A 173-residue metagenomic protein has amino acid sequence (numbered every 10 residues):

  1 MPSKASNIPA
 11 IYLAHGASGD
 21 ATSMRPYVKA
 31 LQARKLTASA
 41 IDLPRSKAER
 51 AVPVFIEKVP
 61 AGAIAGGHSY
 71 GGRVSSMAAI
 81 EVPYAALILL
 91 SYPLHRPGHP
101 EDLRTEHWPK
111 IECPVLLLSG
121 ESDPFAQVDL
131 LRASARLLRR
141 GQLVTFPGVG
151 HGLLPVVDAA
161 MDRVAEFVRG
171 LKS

Functional and structural regions predicted by a protein language model:
P2-I64, H68-A79, R104-E106: Serine-hydrolase catalytic machinery in alpha/beta-hydrolase-like enzymes
Y12-G16, S91, S119: The conserved beta1-alpha1 loop
T22, P124-L130: Conserved alpha/beta-hydrolase "acid-adjacent" motif
S39, R136-G152: Catalytic histidine neighborhood in serine/cysteine hydrolases with alpha/beta-hydrolase-type architecture
P83-G98: A conserved short beta-strand
K110-E112, L117-S119, D123: Short beta-strand/loop motif that positions the catalytic acidic residue of the alpha/beta-hydrolase fold
E121-A126, H151-G152: Acidic catalytic loop of the alpha/beta-hydrolase fold
V149-M161: Catalytic histidine-centered segment of alpha/beta-hydrolase-like enzymes
